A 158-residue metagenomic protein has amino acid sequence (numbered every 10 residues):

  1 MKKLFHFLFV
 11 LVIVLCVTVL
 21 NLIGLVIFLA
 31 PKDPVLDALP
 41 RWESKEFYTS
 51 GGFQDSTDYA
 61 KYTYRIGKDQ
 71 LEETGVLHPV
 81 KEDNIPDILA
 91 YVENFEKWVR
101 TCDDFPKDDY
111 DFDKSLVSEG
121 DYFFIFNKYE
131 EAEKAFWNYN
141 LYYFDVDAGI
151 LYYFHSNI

Functional and structural regions predicted by a protein language model:
M1-L4: Positively charged n-region of N-terminal signal peptides that target proteins for export
H6-F9, I13: Internal alpha-helical transmembrane segments of multi-pass membrane proteins, especially GPCRs
I13-E93: N-terminal export/targeting and maturation segments
V92-I158: Extracytoplasmic electrostatic interaction patches
